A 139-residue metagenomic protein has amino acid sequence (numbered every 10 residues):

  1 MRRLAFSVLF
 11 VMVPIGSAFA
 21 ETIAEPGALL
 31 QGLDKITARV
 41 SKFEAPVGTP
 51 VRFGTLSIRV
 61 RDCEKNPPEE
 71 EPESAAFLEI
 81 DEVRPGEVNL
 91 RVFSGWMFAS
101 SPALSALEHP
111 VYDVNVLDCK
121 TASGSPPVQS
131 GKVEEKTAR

Functional and structural regions predicted by a protein language model:
R2-L4, G16-R139: N- and C-terminal low-complexity/disordered segments
A5-L9: Sec-dependent signal peptide hydrophobic core
